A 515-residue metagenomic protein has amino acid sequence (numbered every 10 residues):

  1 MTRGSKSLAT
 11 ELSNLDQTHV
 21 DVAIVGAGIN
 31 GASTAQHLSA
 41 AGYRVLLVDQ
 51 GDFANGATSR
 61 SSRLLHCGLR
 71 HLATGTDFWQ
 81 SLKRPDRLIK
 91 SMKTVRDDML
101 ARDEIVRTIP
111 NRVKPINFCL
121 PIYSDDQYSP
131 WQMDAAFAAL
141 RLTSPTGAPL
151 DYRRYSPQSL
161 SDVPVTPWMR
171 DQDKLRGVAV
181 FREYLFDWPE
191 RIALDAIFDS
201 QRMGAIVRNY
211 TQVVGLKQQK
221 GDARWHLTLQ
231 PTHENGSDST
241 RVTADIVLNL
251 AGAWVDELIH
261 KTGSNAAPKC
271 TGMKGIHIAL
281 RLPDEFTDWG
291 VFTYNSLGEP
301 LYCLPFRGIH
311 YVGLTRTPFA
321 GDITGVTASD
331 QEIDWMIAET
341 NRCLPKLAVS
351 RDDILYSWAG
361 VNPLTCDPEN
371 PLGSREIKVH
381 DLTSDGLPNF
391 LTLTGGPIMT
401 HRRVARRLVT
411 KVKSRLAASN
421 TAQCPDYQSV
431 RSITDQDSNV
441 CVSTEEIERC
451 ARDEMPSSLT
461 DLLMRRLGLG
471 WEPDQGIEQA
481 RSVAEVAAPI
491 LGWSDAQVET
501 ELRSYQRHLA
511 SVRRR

Functional and structural regions predicted by a protein language model:
M1-V22, A40: Extreme N-terminal leader/targeting segments of oxidoreductases
T18-V20, G236-I246: Core beta-strand elements of the Rossmann-like FAD/NAD(P) dinucleotide-binding domain in flavoenzyme oxidoreductases
V25, V242-G252: Short hydrophobic core segments
A40-R60: Glycine-rich FAD pyrophosphate-binding loop
R63-T166: Dinucleotide-binding Rossmann-like beta1-alpha1 core, especially the glycine-rich loop that anchors the ADP
L120-M203, R208, L216, D222-A223 (+3 more regions): Flavin (FAD/FMN) cofactor-binding and adjacent substrate-gating region of FAD-dependent oxidoreductase domains
K174-R176, P189-D195, D199, N265-Y311 (+3 more regions): C-terminal catalytic lobe of FAD-dependent flavoproteins
N249-S264: Flavin (primarily FAD) binding-site architecture
